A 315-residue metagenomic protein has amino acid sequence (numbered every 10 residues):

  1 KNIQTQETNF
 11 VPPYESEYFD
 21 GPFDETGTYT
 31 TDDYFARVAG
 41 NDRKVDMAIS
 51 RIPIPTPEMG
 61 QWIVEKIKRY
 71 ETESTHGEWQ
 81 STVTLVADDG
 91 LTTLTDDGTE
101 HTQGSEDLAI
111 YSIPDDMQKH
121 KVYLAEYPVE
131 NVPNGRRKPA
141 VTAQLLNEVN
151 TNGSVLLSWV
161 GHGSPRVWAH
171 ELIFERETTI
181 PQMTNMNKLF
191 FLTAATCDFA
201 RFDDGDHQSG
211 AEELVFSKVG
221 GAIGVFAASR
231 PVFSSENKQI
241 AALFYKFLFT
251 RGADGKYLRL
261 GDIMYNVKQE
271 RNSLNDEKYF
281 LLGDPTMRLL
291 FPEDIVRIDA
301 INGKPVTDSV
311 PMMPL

Functional and structural regions predicted by a protein language model:
K1-L315: Cysteine-dependent hydrolase recognition
